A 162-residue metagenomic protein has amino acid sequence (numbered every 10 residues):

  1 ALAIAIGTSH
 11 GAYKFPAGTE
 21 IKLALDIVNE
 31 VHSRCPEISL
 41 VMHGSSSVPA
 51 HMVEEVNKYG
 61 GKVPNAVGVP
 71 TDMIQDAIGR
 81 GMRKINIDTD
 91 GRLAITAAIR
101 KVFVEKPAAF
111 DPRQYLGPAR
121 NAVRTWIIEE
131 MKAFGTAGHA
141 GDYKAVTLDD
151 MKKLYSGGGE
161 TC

Functional and structural regions predicted by a protein language model:
A1-E20, I27-V31: Internal active-site segments that recognize and position negatively charged phosphoryl groups and nucleotide moieties
L2, H43, A77: Conserved, mostly hydrophobic/aromatic
A5-G11, H43-S47, A66-G68, D88-D90: Active-site beta-loop-alpha junctions enriched in small/polar residues
P16-L23, P118, A122: Alpha-helix N-cap and loop-to-helix initiation/capping positions
E20-M42, S46, M52-V56: Alpha-helix-loop-beta-strand connector modules within alpha/beta enzyme cores
N57-G60, P64: Compact, charge-rich alpha-helical regulatory domains located at protein termini
K58, V69-C162: C-terminal alpha-helical cap/extension of soluble enzyme domains
